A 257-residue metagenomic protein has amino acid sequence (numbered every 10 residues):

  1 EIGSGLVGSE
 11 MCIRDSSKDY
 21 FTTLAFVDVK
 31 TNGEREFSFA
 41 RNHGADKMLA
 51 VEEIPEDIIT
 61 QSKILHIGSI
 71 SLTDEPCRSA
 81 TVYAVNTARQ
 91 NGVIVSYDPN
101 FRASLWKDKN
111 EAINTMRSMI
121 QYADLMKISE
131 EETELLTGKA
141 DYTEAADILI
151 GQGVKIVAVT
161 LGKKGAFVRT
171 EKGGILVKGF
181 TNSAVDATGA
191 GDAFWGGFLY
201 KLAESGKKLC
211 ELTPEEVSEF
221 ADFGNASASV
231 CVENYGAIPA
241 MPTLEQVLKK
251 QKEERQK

Functional and structural regions predicted by a protein language model:
E1-G8, C12-I13: Single conserved hydrophobic/aromatic residue that forms the stacking wall/gate of nucleotide- or nucleobase-binding
G5, D57-I58, S118-M119: Structural alpha-helical scaffold elements that stabilize or flank donor/cofactor-binding regions in carbohydrate
L24-D28, G165-V168: Short beta-strand scaffold segments in enzyme catalytic cores
D28-R78: Conserved phosphate-binding/catalytic loop of the ribokinase/pfkB sugar-kinase fold
I70-I148, K164-G165: Conserved beta-alpha-beta core of the PfkB/ribokinase-like small-molecule kinase fold
N86, G138-K257: Conserved phosphate-binding/catalytic region of the ribokinase-like
